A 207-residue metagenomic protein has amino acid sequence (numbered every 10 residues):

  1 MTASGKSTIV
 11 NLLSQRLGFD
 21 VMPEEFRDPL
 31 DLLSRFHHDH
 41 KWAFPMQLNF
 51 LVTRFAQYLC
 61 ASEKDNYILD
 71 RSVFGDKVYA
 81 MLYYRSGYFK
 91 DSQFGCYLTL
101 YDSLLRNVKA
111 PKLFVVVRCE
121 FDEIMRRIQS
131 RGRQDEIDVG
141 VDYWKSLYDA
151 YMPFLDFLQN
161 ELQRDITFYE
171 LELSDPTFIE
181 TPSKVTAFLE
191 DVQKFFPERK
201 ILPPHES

Functional and structural regions predicted by a protein language model:
M1: P-loop (Walker A) phosphate-binding loop of NTP-binding proteins
K6: Conserved lysine of the Walker
I9, L13: Hydrophobic positions on the alpha1 helix immediately C-terminal to the Walker A/P-loop
Q15-A56, A80: Conserved substrate/cofactor phosphate-moiety recognition/catalytic segment in nucleotide-dependent phosphotransferases
F26-D28, V73-G75, C119-I124, D175-F178: Conserved nucleotide-binding/hydrolysis micro-motifs of P-loop NTPases
W42-K109: Glycine-rich phosphate-binding loop used to anchor ATP phosphates in small-molecule kinases, encompassing both
Y79-M152: A glycine- and Lys/Arg-enriched "phosphate-lid" helix/loop adjacent to the NTP-binding pocket of small-molecule kinases
M125-S207: NTP-dependent small-molecule kinase module
